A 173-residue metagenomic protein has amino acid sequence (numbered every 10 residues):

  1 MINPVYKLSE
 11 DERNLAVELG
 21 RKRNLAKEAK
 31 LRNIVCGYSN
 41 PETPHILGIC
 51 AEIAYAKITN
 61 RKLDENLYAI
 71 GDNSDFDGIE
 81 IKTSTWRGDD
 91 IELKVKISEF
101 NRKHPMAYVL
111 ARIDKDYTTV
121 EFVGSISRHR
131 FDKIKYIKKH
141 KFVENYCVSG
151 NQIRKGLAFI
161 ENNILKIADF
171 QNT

Functional and structural regions predicted by a protein language model:
M1-D75, K82-T173: Nucleic-acid endonuclease domains
